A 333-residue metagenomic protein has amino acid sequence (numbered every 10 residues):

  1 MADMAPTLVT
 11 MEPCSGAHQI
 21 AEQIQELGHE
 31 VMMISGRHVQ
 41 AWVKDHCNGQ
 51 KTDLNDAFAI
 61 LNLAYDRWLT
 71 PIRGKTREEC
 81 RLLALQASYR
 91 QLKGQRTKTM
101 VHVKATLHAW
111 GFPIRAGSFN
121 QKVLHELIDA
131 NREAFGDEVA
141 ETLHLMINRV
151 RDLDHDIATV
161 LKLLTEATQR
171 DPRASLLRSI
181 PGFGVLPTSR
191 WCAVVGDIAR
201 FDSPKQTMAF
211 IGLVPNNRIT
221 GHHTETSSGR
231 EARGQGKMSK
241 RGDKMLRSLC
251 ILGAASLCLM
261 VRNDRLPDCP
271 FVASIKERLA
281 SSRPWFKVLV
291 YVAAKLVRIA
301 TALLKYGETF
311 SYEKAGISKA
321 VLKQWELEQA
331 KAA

Functional and structural regions predicted by a protein language model:
M1-L8: Short, basic/hydrophobic alpha-helical segments
T10-I20: Acidic, metal-coordinating catalytic cores used for nucleic-acid/nucleotide bond scission and strand-transfer chemistry
Q25, M32-I72, V123-N131, T224-R241: Short alpha-helix plus adjacent loop in nuclease-associated cores
R67-P71, T99-M100, I157-A158, G196-R200 (+2 more regions): Short helix-capping/linker segments at secondary-structure and domain boundaries
Q86-L176, I317-A320: Glycine-rich, often acidic, oxyanion-interacting loops/wings at catalytic, nucleic-acid, or phospho-protein interfaces
S175-S179, V185, W191-S281, W285: Phosphate-backbone recognition surface of nucleic-acid-processing proteins
R218, H222-H223, R230-E231, D264 (+1 more regions): Low-complexity, acidic/Ser/Thr- and charged residue-rich accessory regions of DNA metabolism proteins
